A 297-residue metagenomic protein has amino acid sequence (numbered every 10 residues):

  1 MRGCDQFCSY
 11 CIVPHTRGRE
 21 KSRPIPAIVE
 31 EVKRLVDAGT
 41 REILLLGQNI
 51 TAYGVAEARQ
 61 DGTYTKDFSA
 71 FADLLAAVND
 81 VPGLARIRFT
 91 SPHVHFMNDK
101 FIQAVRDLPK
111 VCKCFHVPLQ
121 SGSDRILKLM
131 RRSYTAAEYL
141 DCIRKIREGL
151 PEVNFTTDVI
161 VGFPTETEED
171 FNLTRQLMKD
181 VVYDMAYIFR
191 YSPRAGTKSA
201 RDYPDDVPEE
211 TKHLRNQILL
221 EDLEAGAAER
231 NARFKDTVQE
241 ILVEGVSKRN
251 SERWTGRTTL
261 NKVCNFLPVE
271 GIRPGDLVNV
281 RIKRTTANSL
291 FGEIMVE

Functional and structural regions predicted by a protein language model:
M1-P26, A56-R59, A200: Canonical Radical SAM [4Fe-4S] cluster-binding loop centered on the CxxxCxxC motif and its immediate flanking residues
M1-S9, K33-D37, R41-L44, I241: N-terminal pre-triad scaffold of radical SAM enzymes
C8, I28, L45, F89 (+7 more regions): Conserved, mostly hydrophobic/aromatic
Y10, E42, R86, C114 (+2 more regions): Residues at the N-termini of beta-strands
H15-L44: Conserved alpha-helical substructure of the radical SAM core
D37-E168: Conserved SAM/AdoMet-binding glycine-rich loop
E169-L219: C-terminal, non-catalytic macromolecule-binding modules
S199-E297: Terminal RNA-binding accessory module
